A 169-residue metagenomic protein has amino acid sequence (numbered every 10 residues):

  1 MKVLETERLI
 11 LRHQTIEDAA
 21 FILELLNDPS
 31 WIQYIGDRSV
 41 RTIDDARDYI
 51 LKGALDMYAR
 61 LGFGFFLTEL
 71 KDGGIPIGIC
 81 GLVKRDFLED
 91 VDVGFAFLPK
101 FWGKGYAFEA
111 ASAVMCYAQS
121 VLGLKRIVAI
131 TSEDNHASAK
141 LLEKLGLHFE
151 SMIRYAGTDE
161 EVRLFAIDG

Functional and structural regions predicted by a protein language model:
M1-Y34, F65-G169: Acyl-donor (CoA/ACP) binding surface of acyl/acetyltransferases
S30-K52: Conserved GNAT-fold acetyl-CoA-binding loop/helix
A54-L67: A short helix-loop-beta-strand connector motif used in the catalytic cores of GNAT acetyltransferases and, in some
